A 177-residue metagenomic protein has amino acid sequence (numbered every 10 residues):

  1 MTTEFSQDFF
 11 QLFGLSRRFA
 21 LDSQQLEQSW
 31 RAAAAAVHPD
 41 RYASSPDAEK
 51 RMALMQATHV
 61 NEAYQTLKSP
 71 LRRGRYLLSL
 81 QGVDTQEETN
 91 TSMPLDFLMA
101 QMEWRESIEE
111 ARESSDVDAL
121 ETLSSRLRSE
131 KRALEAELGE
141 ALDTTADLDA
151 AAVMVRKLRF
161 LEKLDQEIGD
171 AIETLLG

Functional and structural regions predicted by a protein language model:
M1-G177: C-terminal accessory/regulatory regions appended to core domains
